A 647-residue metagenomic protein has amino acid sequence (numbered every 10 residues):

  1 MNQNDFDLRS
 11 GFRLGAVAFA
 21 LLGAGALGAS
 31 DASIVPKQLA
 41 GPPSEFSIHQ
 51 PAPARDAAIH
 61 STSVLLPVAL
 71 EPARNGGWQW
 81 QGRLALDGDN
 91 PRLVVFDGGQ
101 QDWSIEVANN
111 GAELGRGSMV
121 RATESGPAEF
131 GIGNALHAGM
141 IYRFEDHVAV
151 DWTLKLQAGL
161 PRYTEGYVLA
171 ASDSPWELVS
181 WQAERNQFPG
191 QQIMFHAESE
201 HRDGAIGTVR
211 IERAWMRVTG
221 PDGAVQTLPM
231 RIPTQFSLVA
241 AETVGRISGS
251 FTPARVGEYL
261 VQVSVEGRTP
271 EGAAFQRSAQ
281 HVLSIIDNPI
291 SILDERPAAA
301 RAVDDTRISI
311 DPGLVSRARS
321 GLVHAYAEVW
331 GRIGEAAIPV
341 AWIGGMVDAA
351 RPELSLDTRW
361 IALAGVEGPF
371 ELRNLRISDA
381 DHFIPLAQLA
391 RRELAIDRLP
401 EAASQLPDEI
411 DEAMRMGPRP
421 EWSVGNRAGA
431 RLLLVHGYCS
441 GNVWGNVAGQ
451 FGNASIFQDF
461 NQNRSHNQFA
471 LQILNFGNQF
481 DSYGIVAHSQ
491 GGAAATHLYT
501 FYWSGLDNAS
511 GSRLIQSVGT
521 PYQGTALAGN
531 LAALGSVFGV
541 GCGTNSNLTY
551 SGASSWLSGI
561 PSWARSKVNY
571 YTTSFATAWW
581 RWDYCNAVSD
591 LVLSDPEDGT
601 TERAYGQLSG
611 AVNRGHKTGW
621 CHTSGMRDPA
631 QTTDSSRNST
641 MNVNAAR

Functional and structural regions predicted by a protein language model:
R9, F96-Q101, D311-G313, A327 (+3 more regions): Flexible, membrane-associating and regulatory peripheral segments of lipid-active enzymes
A29, D411-R647: Lipid deacylating catalytic domains
T62-A73, G98-H137: Surface-exposed beta-strand/loop patches in noncatalytic accessory domains and peripheral targeting/linker segments
G76-A85, A122-D151, G159-D173: Beta-sandwich interaction modules
T123-R143, V148-V150, Q235-S250, D348-L363: Aromatic sugar-binding surface patches on proteins that engage polysaccharides or sugar-phosphate polymers
Y142-V168, A254-E271, G365-Q388: Short, aromatic- and glycine-rich surface loops/edge beta-strands on solvent-exposed regions
Y167-W181, Q187, T269-R296, A380-N426: Short beta-strand elements
Q191-G204, W215-V218: Beta-strand-rich structural segments
